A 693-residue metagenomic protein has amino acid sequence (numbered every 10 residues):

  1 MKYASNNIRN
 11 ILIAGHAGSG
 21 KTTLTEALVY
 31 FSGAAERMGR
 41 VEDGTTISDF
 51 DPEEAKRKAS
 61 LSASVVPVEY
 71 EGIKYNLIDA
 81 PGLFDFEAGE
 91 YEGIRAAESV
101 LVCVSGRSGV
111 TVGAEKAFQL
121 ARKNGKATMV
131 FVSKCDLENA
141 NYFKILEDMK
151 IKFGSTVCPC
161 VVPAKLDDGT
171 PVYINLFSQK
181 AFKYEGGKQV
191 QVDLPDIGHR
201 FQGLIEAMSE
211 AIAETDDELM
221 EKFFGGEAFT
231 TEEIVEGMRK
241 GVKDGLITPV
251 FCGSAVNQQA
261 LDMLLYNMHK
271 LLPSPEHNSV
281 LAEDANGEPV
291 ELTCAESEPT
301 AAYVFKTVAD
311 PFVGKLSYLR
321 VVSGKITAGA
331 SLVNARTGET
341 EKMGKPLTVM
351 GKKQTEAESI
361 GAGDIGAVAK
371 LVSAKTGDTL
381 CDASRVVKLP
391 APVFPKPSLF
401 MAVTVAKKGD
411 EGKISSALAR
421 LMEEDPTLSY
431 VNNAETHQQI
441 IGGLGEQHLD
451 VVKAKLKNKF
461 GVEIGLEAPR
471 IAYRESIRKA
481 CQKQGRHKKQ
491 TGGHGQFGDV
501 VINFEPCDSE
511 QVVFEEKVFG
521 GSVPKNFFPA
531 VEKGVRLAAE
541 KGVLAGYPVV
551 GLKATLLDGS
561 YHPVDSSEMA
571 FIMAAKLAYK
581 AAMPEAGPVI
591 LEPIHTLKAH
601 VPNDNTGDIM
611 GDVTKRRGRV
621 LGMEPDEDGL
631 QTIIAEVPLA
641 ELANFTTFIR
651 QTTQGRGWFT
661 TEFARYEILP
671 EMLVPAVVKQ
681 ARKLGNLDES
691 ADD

Functional and structural regions predicted by a protein language model:
M1-D693: Structural and coupling elements of P-loop NTPases
